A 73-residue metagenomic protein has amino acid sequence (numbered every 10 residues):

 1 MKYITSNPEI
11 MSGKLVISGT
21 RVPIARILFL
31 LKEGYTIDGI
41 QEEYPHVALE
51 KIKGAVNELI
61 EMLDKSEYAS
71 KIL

Functional and structural regions predicted by a protein language model:
Y3-V16: Short, Lys/Arg-enriched N-terminal segment that forms or immediately precedes the first helix of a structured domain
G19: Anion-recognition interface
P23-R26, L30-L73: Long, charge-rich, low-complexity alpha-helical segments
